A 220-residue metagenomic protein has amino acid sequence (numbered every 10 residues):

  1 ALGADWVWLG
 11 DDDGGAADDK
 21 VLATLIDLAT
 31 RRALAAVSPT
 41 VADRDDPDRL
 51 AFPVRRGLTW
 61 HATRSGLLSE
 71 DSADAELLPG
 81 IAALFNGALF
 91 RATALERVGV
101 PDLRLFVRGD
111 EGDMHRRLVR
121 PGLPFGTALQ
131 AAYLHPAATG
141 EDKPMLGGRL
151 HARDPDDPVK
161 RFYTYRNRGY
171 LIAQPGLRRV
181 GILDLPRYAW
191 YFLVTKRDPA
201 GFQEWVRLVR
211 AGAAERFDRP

Functional and structural regions predicted by a protein language model:
L2-A4, R31: Glycine-rich phosphate-binding loop signature in dinucleotide/nucleotide-binding domains
A4-D13: Short beta-strand-to-loop acidic/aromatic patch adjacent to the donor-nucleotide binding site
D13-A16, L105: Acidic metal-phosphate-binding loop of nucleotide-sugar-dependent transferases
D18-P53: Conserved donor NDP-sugar-binding/catalytic core segment of glycosyltransferases
S69-F90: A recurrent flexible, glycine/aromatic-enriched loop bordering the glycosyltransferase active site that acts as
A88, A94-G99, R104-A131: A short, conserved alpha-helix in the catalytic core of glycosyltransferases
A128-A152: Active-site donor/metal-binding and catalytic loop motifs of nucleotide-sugar-dependent glycosylation enzymes
A173-P220: Non-catalytic, C-terminal membrane-associated alpha-helical segments of glycosyltransferases
